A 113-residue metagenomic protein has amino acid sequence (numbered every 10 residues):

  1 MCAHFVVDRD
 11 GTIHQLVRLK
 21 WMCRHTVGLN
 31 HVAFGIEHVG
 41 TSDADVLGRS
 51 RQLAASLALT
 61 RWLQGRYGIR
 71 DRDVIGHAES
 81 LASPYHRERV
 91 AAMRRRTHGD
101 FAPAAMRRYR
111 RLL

Functional and structural regions predicted by a protein language model:
M1-R70: Active-site-adjacent loop/helix surface patches within enzyme catalytic domains that shape the substrate-binding cleft
S42-L113: Basic/polar, cationic surfaces and motifs that engage anionic cell-wall and phosphate/carboxylate ligands
